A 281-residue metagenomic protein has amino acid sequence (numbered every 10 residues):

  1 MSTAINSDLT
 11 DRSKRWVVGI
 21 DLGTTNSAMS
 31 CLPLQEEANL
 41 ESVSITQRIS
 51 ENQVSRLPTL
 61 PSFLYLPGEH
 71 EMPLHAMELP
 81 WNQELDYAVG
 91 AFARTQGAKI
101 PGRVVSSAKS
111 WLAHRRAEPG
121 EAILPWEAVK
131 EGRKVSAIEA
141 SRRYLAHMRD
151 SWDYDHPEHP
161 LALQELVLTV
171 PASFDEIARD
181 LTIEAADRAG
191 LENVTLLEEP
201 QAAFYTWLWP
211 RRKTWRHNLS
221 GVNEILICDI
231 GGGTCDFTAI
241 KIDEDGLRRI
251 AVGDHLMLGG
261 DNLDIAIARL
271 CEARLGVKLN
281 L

Functional and structural regions predicted by a protein language model:
T3-A4, S13, R143-H159, T206-R216: Phosphate/ATP-binding catalytic cores across multiple sugar-kinase/actin-like superfamilies, primarily ASKHA
N6-L40, R212-R249: Gly/Thr-rich phosphate-binding beta-strand-loop-beta motif of the actin/hexokinase/Hsp70
E36-E37, D155-E158, R188-T195, T214-R216 (+2 more regions): Secondary-structure transition/capping motifs at alpha-helix termini and the adjoining loop/turn into the next element
E41-R188, I265-L281: Phosphate-binding loop and its immediate beta->loop->alpha context in nucleotide/phosphate-handling enzymes
N52-S55, T195-Q201, L258: Active-site nucleophile and cofactor-binding loops and adjacent substrate-binding regions of central metabolic enzymes
S173, I177, I225-L226, D254-N262: Alpha-helix capping and helix-loop boundary segments enriched in small/acidic/polar residues
D175, E198-Y205: Short acidic loop-to-helix transition motifs that present clustered carboxylates
